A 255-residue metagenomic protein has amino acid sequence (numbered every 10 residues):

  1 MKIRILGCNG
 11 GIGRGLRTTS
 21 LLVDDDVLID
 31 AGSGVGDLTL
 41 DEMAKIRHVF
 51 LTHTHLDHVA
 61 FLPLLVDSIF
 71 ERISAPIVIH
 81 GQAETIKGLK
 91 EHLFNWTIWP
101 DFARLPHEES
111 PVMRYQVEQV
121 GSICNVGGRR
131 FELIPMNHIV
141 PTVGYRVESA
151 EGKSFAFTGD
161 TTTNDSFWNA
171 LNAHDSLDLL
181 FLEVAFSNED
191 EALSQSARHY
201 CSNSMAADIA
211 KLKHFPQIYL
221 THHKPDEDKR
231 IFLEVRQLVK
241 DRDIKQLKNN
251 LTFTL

Functional and structural regions predicted by a protein language model:
M1-E42, V143-G159: Conserved beta-strand hairpin/beta-sheet module of binuclear metal-dependent hydrolase folds, prominently
I3, L21, D30, H53 (+7 more regions): Divalent metal-coordination and catalytic microenvironments
I29-G32, R47-D57, H80-Q82, A156-T161 (+3 more regions): Active-site neighborhood of phospho(di)ester-bond hydrolases with catalytic His/Asp-centered motifs
V35-G81, L177-D178: Active-site metal-binding motif and surrounding structural segment of the metallo-beta-lactamase
L38-M43, L64, C124-G127, W168-A173 (+1 more regions): Short amphipathic alpha-helix with an adjacent loop that forms part of the alpha/beta core around
E84-T142, D241-T254: Metallo-beta-lactamase
Q116-D175: Catalytic core of the metallo-beta-lactamase
N164-L251: Cap/insert and terminal regions of metallo-dependent hydrolase folds
